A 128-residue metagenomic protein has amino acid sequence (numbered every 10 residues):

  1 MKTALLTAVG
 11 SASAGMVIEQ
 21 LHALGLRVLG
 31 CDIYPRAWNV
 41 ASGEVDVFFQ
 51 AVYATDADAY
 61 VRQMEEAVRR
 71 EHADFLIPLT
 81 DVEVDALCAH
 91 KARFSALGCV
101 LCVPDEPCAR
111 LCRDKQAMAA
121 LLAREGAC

Functional and structural regions predicted by a protein language model:
M1-V103: ATP-binding N-terminal substructure of ATP-dependent carboxylate-amine bond-forming enzymes
S95-C128: A conserved helix-loop-beta module that forms one wall/lid of the active-site cleft in ATP-utilizing catalytic domains
